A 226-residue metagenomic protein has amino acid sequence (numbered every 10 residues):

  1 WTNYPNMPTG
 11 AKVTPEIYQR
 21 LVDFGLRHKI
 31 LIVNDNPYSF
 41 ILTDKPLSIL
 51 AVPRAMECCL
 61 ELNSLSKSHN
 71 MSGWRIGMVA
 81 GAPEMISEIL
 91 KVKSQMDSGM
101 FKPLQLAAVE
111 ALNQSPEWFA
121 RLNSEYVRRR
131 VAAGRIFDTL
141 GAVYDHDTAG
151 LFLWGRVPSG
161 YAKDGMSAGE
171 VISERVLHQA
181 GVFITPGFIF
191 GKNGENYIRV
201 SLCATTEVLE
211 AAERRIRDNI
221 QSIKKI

Functional and structural regions predicted by a protein language model:
W1-I226: PLP-dependent class I/II
